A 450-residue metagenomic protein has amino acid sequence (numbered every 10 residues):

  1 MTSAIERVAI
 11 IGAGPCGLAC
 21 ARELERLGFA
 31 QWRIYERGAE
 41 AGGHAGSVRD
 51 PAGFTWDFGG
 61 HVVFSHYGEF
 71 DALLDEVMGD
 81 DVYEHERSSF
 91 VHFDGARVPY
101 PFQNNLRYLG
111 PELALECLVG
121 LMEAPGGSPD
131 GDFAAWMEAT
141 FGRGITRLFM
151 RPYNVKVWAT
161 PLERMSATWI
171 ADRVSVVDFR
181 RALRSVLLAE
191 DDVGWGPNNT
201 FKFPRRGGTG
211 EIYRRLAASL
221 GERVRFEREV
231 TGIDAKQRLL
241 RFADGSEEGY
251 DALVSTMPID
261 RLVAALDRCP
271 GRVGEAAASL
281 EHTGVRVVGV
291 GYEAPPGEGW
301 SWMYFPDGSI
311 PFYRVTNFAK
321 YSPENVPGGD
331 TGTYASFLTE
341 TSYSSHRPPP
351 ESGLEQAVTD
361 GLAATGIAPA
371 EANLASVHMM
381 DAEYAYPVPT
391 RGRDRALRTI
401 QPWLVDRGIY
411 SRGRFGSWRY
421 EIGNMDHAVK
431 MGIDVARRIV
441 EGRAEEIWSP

Functional and structural regions predicted by a protein language model:
I5-E6, G60, Y250-D251: Local beta-strand N-terminus motif with an aromatic residue
E6-I34: N-terminal Rossmann-like FAD-binding beta1-loop-alpha1 element of flavoenzymes
C16, E40, D260: Conserved Rossmann-like nucleotide-cofactor binding loop
E25-R49: Glycine-rich FAD pyrophosphate-binding loop
P51-G126: Dinucleotide-binding Rossmann-like beta1-alpha1 core, especially the glycine-rich loop that anchors the ADP
A96, L106, L113-R238, S246-A252 (+1 more regions): Active-site/ligand-binding neighborhood in enzyme catalytic cores
Y250-A252, I259-Y410, W418-E421, H427-K430 (+3 more regions): C-terminal segments that line or cap access tunnels to active or ligand-binding sites in enzymes and enzyme-associated
